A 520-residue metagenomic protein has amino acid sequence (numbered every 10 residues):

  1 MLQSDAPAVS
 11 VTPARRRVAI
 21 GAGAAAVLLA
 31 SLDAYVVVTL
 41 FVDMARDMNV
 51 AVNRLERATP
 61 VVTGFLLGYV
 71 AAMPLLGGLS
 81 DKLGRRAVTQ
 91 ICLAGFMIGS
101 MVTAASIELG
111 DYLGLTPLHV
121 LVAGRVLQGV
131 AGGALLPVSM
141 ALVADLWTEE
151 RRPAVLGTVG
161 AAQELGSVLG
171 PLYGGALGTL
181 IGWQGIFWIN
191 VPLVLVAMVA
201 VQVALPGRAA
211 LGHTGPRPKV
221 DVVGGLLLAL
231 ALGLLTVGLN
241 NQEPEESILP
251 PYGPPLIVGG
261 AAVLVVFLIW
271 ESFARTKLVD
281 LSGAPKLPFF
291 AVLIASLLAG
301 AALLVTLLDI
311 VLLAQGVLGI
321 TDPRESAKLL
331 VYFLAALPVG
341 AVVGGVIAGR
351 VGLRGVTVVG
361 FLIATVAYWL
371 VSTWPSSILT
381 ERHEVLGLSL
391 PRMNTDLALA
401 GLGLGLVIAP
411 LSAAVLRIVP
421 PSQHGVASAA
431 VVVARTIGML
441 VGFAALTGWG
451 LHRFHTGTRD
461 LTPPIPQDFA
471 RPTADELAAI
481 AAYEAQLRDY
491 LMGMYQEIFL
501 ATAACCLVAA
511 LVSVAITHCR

Functional and structural regions predicted by a protein language model:
L2-S31, A413, V426, P472-R520: Transmembrane-helix exit segments and adjacent C-terminal regions of multi-pass membrane proteins
G21-T39, V52, T59-T63, I98-G99 (+4 more regions): 12-transmembrane solute porter fold
M44-A45, L79-S80, Y173-I181, L239 (+4 more regions): Interfacial helix-cap and linker-helix signal at transmembrane-aqueous boundaries of multi-pass secondary transporters
T63-G77, L136-M140, V331-V343: Central cavity-lining transmembrane alpha-helices of secondary-active solute carriers, predominantly the Major
P74-V223, N241: Helix-loop-helix hairpins in multi-pass membrane proteins, especially solute transporters
T179-L298, A302, Y490: Hydrophobic transmembrane-helix bundles of small-molecule transporters
T179-V191, N241-G253, L451-A503: A membrane-interface helix-boundary motif in multi-pass transporters
